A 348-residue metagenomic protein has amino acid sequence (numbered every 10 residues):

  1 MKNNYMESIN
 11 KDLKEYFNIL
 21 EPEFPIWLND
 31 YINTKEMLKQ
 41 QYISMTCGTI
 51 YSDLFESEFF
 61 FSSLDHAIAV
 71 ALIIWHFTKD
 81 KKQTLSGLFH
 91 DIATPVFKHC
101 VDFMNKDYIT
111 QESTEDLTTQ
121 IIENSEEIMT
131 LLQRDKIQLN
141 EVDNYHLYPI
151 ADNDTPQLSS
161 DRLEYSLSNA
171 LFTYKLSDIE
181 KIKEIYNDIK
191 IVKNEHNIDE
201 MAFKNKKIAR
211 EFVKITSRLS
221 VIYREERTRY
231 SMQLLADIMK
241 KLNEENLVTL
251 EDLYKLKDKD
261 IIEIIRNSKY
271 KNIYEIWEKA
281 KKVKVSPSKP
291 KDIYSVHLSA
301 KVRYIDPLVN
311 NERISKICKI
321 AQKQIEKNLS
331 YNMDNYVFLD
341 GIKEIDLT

Functional and structural regions predicted by a protein language model:
K2-K82, V96, C100-T348: Histidine-centered, transition-metal-coordinating active-site segments
Q83-D91: Short alpha-helical catalytic segment bearing the HExxH-like zincin motif of zinc-dependent metalloproteases
